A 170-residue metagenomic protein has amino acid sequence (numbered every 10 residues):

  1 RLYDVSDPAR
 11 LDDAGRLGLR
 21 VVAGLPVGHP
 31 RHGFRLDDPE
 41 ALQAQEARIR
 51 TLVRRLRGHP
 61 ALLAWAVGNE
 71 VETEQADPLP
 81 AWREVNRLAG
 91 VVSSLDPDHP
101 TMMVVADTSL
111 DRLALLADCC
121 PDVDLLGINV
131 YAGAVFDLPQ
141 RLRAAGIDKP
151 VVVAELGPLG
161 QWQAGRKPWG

Functional and structural regions predicted by a protein language model:
R1-L126, F136, I147: Active-site mouth of glycoside hydrolases
V104, G127-I128, V152-E155: Short, conserved beta-strand edge motifs with alternating hydrophobic and charged residues
D124-V135, P158-R166: Glycan-recognition surfaces
Q140: Amphipathic helical hotspot of TIR/SEFIR-family domains
R143-G170: Substrate-binding clefts and catalytic carboxylate motifs of secreted carbohydrate-active enzymes
